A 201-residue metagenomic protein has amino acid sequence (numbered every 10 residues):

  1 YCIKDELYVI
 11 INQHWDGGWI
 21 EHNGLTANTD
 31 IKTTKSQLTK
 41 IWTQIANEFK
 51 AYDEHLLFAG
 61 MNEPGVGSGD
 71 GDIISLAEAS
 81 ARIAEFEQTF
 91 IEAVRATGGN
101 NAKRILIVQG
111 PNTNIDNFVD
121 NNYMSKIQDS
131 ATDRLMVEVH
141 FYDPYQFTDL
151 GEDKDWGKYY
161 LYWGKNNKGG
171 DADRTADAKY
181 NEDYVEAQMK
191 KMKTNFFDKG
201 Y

Functional and structural regions predicted by a protein language model:
Y1-Y8: N-terminal carbohydrate-binding/catalytic regions of secreted carbohydrate-active enzymes
V9-I10, V94: Hydrophobic aliphatic residue packing
N12-D16, E63: Active-site loop/turn elements of alpha/beta-hydrolase fold enzymes, especially the short glycine-/histidine-rich
G17-T34, V66-L76: Surface-exposed, active-site-proximal loop segments in enzymatic domains
S36-K179, E186-Y201: Active-site region of glycoside hydrolase catalytic domains
